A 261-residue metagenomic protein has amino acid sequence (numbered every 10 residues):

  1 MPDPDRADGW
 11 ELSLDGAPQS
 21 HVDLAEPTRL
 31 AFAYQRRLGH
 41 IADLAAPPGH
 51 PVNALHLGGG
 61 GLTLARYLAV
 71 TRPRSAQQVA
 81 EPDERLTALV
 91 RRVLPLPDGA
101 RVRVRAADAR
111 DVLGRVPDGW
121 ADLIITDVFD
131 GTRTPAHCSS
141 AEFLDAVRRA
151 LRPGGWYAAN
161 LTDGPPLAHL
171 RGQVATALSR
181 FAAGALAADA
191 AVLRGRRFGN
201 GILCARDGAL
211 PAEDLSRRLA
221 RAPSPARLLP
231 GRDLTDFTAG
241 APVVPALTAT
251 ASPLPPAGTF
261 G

Functional and structural regions predicted by a protein language model:
M1-D5, Q19-P27, L44, R194-G261: SAM/dcSAM-binding transferase cores
P4-R6, A25-R149, P166, V174: The AdoMet/dcAdoMet-binding core of the Class I SAM-like
W10-D15: Short polybasic amphipathic segments
A17-H21, F129-T132, Y157, G164: A short, flexible beta-alpha/helix-coil linker loop
Q19, L89-R91, A188: Residue-level signal for pocket-adjacent positions within structured domains
R74-A76, G99-R101, G154, F181-A183 (+1 more regions): A generic structural signal for alpha->beta connector loops
P135, E142-A212: C-terminal substrate-binding/active-site "lid" region of AdoMet-derived donor-dependent transferases
